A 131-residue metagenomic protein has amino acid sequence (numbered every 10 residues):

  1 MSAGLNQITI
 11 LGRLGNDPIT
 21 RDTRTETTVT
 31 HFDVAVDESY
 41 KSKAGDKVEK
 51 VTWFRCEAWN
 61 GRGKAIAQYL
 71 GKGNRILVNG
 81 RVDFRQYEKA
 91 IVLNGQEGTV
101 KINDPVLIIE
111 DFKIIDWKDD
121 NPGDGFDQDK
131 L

Functional and structural regions predicted by a protein language model:
M1-N6, P18-E26, K41-K47, V92-K101 (+1 more regions): Acidic, gly/ser/pro-rich intrinsically disordered tails
I8-N16, V34, K72-F84, I109-F112: OB-fold and OB-like beta-barrel modules that bind single-stranded nucleic acids
T9, V29-H31, W53, D104-I109: Broad gene-expression machinery/nucleic-acid interaction feature
L14-P18, D37-Y40, G61-K64: Short, charged/polar surface micro-motifs in flexible loops or helix N-caps
T25-C56: OB-fold (S1/OB) nucleic-acid-binding surfaces
C56-I91, V100: Beta-rich strand-turn-strand
